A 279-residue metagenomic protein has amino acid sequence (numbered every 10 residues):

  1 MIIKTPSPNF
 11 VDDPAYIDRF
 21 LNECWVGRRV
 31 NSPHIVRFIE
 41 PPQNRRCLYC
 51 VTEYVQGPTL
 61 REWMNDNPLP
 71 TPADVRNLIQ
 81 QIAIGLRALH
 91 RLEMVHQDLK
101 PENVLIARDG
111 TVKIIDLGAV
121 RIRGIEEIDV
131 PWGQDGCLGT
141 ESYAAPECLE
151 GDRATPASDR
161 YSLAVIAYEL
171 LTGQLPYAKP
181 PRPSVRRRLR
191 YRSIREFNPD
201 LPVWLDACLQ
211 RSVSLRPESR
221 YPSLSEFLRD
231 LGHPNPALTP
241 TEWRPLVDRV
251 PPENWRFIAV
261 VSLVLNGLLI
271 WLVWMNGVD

Functional and structural regions predicted by a protein language model:
M1-S7: Glycine-rich ATP phosphate-binding loop
S7-R29: AlphaC helix of the eukaryotic protein kinase fold
P41: Activation-segment/catalytic-loop signature of the eukaryotic protein kinase fold
R45-T59, W63: Conserved short submotifs of the Hanks-type protein kinase catalytic core that shape the nucleotide-binding pocket
L78-I79: Activation segment signature within eukaryotic-like protein kinase domains
I84-M94: Protein kinase catalytic-loop region centered on the HRD/HxD motif
T140-T239: C-terminal lobe helix-coil module of Hanks-type protein kinase domains
